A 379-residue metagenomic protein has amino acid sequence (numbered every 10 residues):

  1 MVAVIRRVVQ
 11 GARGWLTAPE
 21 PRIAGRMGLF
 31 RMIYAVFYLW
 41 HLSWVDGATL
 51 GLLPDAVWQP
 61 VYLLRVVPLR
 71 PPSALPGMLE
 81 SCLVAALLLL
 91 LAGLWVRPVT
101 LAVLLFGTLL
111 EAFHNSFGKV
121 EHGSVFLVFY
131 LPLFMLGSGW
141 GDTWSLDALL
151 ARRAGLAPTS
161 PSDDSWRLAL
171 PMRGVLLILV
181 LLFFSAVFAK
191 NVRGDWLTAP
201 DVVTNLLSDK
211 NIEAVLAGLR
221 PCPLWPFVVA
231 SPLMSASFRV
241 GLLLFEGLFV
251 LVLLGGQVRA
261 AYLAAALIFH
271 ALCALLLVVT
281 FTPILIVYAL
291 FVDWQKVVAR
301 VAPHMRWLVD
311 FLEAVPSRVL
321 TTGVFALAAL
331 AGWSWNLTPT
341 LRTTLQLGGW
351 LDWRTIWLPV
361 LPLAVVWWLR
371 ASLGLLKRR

Functional and structural regions predicted by a protein language model:
V2-R379: Alpha-helical membrane-anchoring segments
